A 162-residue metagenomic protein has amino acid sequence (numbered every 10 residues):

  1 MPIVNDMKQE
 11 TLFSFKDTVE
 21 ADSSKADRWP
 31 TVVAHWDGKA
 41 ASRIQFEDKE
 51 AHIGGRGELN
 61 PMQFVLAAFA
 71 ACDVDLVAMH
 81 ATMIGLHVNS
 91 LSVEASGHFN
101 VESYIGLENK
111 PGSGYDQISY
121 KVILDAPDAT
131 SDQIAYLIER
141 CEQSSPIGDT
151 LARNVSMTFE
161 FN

Functional and structural regions predicted by a protein language model:
M1-A67, M79-N162: Extended beta-strand/beta-hairpin segments
A68-D73: Alpha-helical metal-binding/catalytic segments enriched in His/Glu/Asp
